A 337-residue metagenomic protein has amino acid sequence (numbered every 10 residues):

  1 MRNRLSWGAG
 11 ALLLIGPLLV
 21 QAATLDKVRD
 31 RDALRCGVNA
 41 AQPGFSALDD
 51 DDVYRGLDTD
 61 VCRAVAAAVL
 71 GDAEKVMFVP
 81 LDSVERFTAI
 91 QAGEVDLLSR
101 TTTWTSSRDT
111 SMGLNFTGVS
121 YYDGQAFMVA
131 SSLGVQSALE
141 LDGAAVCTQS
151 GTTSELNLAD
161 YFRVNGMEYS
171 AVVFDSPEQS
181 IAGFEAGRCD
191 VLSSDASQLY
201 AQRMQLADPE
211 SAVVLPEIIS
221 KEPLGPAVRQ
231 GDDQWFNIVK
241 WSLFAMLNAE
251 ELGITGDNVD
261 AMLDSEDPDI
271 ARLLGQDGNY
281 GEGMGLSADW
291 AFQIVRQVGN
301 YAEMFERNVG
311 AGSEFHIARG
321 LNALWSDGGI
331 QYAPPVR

Functional and structural regions predicted by a protein language model:
M1-A9: Bacterial N-terminal signal peptides that target proteins for export
G8-P17: Bacterial N-terminal signal peptides
L18-A22: Sec/Tat signal peptide C-region and signal peptidase I cleavage site
R35-G44, Y54-V69, T103, D123-D175 (+1 more regions): Bilobed "Venus flytrap"/periplasmic-binding protein-like clamshell domains and structurally analogous long
D60-R63, A67-V69, S132-V135, L139 (+6 more regions): Extended ligand-binding regions for polar small-molecule ligands
R63, A67, G71, K75-E140 (+3 more regions): Acidic, polar ligand-binding/catalytic clefts
V76-T88, A171-A186: Short helix-initiation/N-cap motifs at beta->coil->alpha
Q276-R337: C-terminal functional modules
